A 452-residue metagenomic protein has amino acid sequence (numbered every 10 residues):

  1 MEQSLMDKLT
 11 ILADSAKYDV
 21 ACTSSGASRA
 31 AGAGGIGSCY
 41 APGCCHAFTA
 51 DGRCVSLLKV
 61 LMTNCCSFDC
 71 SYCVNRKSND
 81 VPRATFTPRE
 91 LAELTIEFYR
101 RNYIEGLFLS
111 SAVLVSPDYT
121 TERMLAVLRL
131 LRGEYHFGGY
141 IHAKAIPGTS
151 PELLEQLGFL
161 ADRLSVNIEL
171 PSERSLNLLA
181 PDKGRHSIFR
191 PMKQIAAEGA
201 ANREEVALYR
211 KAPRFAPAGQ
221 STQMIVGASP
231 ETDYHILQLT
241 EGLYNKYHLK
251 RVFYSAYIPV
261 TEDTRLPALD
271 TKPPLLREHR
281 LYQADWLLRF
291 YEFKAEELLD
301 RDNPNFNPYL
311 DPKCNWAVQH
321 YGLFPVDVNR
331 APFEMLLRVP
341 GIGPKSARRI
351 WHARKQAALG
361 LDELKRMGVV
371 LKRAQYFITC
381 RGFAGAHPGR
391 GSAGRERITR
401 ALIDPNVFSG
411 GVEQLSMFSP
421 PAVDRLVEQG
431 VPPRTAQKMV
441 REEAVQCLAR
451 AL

Functional and structural regions predicted by a protein language model:
M1-C65, V370, I378, A386-L452: Flexible, acidic/Gly-rich N-terminal and inter-domain linker regions that tether and position cofactor-handling modules
M1-F68, Y72-T222, V226-P230, L243 (+2 more regions): Conserved Radical SAM active-site core
N177, F189-A196, G227-H235, E241 (+1 more regions): A structural motif corresponding to the C-terminal lobe/cap of the Radical SAM core domain
R265-L337, R373-A422, L426, A451: Long, highly charged, low-complexity intrinsically disordered interaction regions that mediate electrostatic DNA/RNA
A353-R354: Residue-level signature of tetratricopeptide-repeat
D362-R366, Q375-F377: Short Lys/Arg-enriched helix C-cap and helix-to-coil transition segments that create basic nucleic-acid-contact patches
